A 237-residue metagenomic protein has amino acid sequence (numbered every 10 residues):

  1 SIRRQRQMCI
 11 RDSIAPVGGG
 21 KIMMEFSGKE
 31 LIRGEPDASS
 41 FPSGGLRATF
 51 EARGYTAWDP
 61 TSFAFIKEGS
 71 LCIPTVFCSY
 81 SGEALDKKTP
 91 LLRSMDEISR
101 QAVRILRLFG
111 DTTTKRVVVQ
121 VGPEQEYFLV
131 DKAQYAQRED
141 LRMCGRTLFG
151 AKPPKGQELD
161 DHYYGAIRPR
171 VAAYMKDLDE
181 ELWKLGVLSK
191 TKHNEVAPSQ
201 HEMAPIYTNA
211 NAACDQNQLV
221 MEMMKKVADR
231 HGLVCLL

Functional and structural regions predicted by a protein language model:
S1-D12: Single conserved hydrophobic/aromatic residue that forms the stacking wall/gate of nucleotide- or nucleobase-binding
R11-L237: Glycine-rich, acidic/polar active-site loops that bind/position phosphate-bearing ligands
